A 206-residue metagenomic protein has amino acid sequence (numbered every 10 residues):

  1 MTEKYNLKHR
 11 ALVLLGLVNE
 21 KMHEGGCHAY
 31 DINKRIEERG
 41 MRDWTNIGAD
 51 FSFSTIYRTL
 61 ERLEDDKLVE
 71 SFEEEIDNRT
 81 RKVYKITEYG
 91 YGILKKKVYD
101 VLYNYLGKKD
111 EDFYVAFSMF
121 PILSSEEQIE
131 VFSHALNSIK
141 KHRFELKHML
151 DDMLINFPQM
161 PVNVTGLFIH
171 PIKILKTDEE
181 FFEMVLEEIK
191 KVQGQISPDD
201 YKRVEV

Functional and structural regions predicted by a protein language model:
T2-G107: Basic helix-turn-helix/winged-helix DNA-binding cores and closely related short helical interaction motifs
I32-R35, T59-D65, H142-M149, D178-F181: Amphipathic, well-ordered alpha-helical segments in soluble domains
A49, S125, F132, P161-V164 (+2 more regions): Amphipathic alpha-helical coiled-coil segments and their boundaries
T59, A135, P171, L175-D178: Amphipathic alpha-helix face/heptad-repeat signature
K96-K141: Amphipathic alpha-helical dimerization/coiled-coil segments that flank or bridge DNA-binding/regulatory modules
F132, I139-M153, L175, F182 (+1 more regions): Non-transmembrane amphipathic alpha-helical segments
H148-L167: Acidic interhelical loop/turn segments
E188-R203: Long amphipathic alpha-helical coiled-coil segments
